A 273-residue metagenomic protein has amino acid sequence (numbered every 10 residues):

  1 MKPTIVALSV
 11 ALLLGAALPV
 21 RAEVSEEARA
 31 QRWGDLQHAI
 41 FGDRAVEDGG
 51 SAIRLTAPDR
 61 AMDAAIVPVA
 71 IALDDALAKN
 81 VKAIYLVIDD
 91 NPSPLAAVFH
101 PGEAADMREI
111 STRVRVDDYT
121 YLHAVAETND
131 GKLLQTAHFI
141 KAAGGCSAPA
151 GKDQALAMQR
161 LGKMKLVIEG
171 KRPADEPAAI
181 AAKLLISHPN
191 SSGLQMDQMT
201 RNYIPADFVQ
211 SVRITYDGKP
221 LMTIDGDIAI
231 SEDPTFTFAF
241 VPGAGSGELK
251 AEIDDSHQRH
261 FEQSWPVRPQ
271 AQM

Functional and structural regions predicted by a protein language model:
M1-T4: Positively charged n-region of N-terminal signal peptides that target proteins for export
A7-A16: Bacterial N-terminal signal peptides
L18-A22: Sec/Tat signal peptide C-region and signal peptidase I cleavage site
E23-K152, I168-A179, K183-Q272: A general "mature secreted/periplasmic domain" signal
Q154-E169: A contiguous pocket-lining binding segment that forms or flanks enzyme active sites
